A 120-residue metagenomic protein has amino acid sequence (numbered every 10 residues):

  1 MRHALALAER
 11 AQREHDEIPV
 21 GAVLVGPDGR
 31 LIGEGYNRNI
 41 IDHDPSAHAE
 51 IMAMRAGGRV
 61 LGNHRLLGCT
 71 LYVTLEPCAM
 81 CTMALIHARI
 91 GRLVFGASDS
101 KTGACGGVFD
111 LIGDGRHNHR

Functional and structural regions predicted by a protein language model:
M1, V20-G21, E50, T82: Alpha-helical structural signal
M1-D16: Short, basic/aromatic recognition patches
D16-V20, L67: Short, basic and Ser/Thr-rich N-terminal targeting/leader segments
V20-G29: Short beta-strand scaffold segments in enzyme catalytic cores
G33-R120: Zn2+-dependent cytidine deaminase-like catalytic core
